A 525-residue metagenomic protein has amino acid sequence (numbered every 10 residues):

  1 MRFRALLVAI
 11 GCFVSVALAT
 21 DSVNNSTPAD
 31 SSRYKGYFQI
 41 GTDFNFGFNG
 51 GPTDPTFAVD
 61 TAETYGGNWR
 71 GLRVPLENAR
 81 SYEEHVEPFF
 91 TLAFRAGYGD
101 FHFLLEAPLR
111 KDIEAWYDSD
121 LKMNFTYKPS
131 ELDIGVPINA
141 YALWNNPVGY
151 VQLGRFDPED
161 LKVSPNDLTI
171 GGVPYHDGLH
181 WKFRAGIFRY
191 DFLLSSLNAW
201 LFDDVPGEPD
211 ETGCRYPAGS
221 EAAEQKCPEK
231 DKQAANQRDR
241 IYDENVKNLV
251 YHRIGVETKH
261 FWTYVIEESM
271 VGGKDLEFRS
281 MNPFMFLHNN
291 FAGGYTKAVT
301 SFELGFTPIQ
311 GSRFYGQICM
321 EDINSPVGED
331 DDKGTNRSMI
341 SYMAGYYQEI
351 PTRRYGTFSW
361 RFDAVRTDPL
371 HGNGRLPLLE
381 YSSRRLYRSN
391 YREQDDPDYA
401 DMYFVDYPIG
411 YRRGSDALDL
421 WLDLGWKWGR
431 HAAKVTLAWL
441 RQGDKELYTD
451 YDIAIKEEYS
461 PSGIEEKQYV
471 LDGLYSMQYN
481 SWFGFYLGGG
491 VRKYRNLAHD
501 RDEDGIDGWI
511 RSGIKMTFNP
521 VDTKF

Functional and structural regions predicted by a protein language model:
M1-L7: Bacterial N-terminal signal peptides that target proteins for export
L7-S15: Bacterial N-terminal signal peptides
T20-I40, R95-F103, L143-V151, K182-D191 (+5 more regions): Short loop/turn motifs that connect adjacent beta-strands in outer-membrane beta-barrel proteins
D21-F90, A96-I113, V151, R189: Transmembrane beta-strand segments of Gram-negative outer membrane beta-barrel proteins
E84, H102-A142, D160-I170, P326-D330: Surface-exposed loop and membrane-interface regions of Gram-negative outer-membrane beta-barrel proteins
D118-T126, G328, T449-P461, L497-D502: Flexible, solvent-exposed loop segments that connect beta-strands
V148-V151, P165-N166, I170-Y399, S415-L422 (+4 more regions): Signature for the C-terminal beta-barrel architecture of outer-membrane proteins
I506-F525: Outer-membrane beta-barrel "beta-signal"
